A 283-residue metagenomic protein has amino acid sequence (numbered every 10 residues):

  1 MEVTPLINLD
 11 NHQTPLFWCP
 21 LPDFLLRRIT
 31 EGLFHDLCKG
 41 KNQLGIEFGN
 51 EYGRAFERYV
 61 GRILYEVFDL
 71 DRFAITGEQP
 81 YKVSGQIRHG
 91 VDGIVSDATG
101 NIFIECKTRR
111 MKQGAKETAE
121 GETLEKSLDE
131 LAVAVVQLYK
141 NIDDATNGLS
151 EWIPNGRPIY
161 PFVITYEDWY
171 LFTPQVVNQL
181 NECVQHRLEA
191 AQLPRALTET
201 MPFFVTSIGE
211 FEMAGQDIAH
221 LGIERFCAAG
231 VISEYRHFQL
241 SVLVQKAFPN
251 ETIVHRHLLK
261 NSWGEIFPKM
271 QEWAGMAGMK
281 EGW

Functional and structural regions predicted by a protein language model:
M1-E66, N178-W283: Interfaces and regulatory segments of ATP-dependent nucleotide/adenylate/phosphodiester-chemistry enzymes
V67-S96: A short acidic/basic microdomain associated with nuclease active sites
V95-K116: Active-site beta-strand-loop-beta-strand hairpin of nuclease catalytic cores that positions key catalytic residues
M111-L131: A solvent-exposed, charged loop/short amphipathic helix patch at secondary-structure junctions
T118-E122, Q175-C183: Short secondary-structure boundary/capping segments
L124-P158: Acidic, metal/cofactor-coordinating or nucleic-acid-engaging core segments within structured domains
I159-Y166: Extended hydrophobic secondary-structure segments that form protein cores and membrane-embedded regions
E167-V177: A short acidic (Asp/Glu
